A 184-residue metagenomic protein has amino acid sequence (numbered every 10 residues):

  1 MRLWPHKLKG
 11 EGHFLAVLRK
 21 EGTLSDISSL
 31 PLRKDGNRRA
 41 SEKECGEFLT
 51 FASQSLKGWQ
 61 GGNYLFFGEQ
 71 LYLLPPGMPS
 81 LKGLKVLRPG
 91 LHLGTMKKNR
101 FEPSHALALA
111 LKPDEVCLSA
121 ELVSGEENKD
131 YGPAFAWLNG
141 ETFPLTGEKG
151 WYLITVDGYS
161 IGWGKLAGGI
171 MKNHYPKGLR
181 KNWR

Functional and structural regions predicted by a protein language model:
M1-G10, R19: A C-terminal cap/extension of S-adenosyl-L-methionine-dependent methyltransferases that defines the acceptor-substrate
E11-H13, R19-R184: Polybasic, low-complexity RNA-engagement segments
